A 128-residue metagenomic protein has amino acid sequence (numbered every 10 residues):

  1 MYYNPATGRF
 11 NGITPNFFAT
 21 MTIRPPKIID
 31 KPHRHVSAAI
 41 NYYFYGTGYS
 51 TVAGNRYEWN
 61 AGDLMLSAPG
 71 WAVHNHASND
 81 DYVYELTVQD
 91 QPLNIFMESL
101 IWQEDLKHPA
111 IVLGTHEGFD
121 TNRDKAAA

Functional and structural regions predicted by a protein language model:
M1-G8, F18-R34, R56, A68-W71 (+1 more regions): Conserved short histidine dyad/triad with adjacent acidic residue
M1-N16, T20, I101-E104, A110-A128: A short, N-terminal "cap"/entry segment at the start of jelly-roll beta-barrel domains of the cupin/DSBH fold
N11, K31, H76: Beta-strand elements of modular eukaryotic interaction domains
G12-N16, H35, W59, D80: A generic fold-level signal
F18-T20, A39, D81: Residues that flank catalytic or metal-binding motifs in active/ligand-binding sites
R34, A38-A61, A72: A short beta-strand-loop-beta hairpin characteristic of the jelly-roll/cupin
N41-Y42, D80-I101, K107-H108: A short hydrophobic beta-strand segment most commonly corresponding to one strand of the jelly-roll/cupin
E58-D80, E85-Q91: Conserved metal-binding segment of the jelly-roll/cupin
